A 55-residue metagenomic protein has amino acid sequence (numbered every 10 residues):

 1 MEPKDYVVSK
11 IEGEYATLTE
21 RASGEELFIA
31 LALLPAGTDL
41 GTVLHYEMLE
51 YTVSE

Functional and structural regions predicted by a protein language model:
M1, A22-G24: Glycine-centered tight beta-turn/hairpin loop motif at sheet-sheet or coil-to-beta transitions
M1-E12: Structural detector for short beta-strands of small beta-barrel domains
E14-T17: Short aromatic-glycine-enriched beta-strand elements
E20-R21, L49: Generic beta-structure capping elements
G24-A36: Beta-strand/loop nucleic-acid-binding surfaces
L44-Y46: A short, hydrophobic beta-strand micro-motif
M48-E55: Short, Lys/Arg- and Gly-enriched loop/turn segments at beta-strand edges
